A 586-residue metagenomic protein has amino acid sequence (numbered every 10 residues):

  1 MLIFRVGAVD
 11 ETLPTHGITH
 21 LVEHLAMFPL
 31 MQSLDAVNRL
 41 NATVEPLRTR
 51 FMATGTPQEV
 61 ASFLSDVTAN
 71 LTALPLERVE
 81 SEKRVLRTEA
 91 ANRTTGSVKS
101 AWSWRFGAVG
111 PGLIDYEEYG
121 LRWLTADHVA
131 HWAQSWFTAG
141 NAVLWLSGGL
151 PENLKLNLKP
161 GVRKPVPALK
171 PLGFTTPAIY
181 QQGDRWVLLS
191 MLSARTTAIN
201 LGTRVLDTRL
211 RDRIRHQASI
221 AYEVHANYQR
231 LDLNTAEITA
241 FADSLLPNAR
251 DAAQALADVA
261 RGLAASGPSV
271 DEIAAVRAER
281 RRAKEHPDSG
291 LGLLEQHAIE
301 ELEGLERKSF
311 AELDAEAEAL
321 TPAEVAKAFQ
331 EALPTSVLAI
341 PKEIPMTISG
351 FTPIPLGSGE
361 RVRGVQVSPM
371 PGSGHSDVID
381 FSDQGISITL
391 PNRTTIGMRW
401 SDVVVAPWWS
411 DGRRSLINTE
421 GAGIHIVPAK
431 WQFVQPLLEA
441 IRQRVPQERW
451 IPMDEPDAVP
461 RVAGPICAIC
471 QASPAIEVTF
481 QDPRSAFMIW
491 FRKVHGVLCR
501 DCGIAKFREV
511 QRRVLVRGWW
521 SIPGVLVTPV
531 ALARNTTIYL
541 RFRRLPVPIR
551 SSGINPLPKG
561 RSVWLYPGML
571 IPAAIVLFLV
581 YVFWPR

Functional and structural regions predicted by a protein language model:
L2-S62, V205-A221: M16/MPP (pitrilysin/insulinase) zinc-metallopeptidase core fold and M16-derived inactive scaffolds
L30, L34-W132, D258, P268-L293: Acidic/histidine-enriched segments that form metal/cofactor-coordinating and catalytic pocket/exosite environments
W102-A142, P165-V166, E300-F329: Histidine-acidic residue clusters that define the catalytic metal-binding segment of zinc metallopeptidase domains
I114-D115, T138-S190: An aromatic/glycine/proline-enriched structural segment found at the starts of mature extracellular/organellar domains
A142-G149, A278-S376, D380-D383: C-terminal regions of mature proteins
M346-V378, L390, T395, S401-I466 (+3 more regions): Acidic, Ser/Thr- and proline-rich intrinsically disordered linker/docking segments of eukaryotic scaffolds
G464-C470, C499-C502: Short cysteine-rich clusters marking metal-coordination/redox-active sites
V478-H495, Q511-T537: Hydrophobic, aromatic-rich membrane-embedded alpha-helical segments
